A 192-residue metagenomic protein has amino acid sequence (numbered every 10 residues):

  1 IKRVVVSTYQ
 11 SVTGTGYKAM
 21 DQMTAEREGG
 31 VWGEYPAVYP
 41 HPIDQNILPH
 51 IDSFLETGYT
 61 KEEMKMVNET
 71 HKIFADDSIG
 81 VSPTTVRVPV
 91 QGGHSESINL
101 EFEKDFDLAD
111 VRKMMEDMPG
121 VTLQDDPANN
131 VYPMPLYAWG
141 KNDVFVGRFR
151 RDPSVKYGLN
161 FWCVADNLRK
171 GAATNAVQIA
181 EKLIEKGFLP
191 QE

Functional and structural regions predicted by a protein language model:
I1-M114: Active-site-lining helix/loop region of Rossmann-like oxidoreductase modules
G80-E192: C-terminal active-site/capping subdomain that shapes the small-molecule cofactor and substrate pocket of enzyme
